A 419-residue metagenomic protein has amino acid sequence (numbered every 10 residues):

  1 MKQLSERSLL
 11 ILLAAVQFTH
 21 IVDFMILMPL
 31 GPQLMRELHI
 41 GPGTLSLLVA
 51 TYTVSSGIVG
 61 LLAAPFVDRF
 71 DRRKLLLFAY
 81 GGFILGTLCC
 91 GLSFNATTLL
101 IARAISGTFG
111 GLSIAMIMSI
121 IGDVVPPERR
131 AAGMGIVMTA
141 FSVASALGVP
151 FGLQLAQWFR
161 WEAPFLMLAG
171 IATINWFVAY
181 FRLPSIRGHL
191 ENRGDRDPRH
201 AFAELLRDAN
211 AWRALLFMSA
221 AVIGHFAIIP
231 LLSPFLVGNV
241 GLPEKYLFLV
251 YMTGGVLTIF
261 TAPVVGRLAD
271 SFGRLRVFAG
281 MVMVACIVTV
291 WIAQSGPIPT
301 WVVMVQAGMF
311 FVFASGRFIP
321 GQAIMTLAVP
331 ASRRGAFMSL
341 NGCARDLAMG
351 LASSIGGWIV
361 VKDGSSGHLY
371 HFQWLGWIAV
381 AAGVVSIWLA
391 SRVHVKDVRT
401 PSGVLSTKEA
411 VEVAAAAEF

Functional and structural regions predicted by a protein language model:
M1-Q3, P184-L215, E412-A416: Juxtamembrane intracellular "pre-TM" segments in multi-pass secondary transporters
M28, A211-M252: Extracytoplasmic gate region of multi-pass secondary transporters
H39, D71, L92-T98, G241 (+1 more regions): Helix-breaking motifs and short loop linkers at transmembrane-helix boundaries and internal kinks in secondary membrane
I58-T97: Conserved MFS/SLC helix-loop-helix module at the cytosolic interface between two early adjacent transmembrane helices
A102-A140: Cytoplasmic helix-loop-helix junction between adjacent transmembrane helices in 12-TM secondary transporters
I136-F181: Helix-loop-helix hairpin linking two adjacent transmembrane segments in secondary transporters
Q157-A169, V360-A381: A membrane-interface helix-boundary motif in multi-pass transporters
L275-G321: C-terminal transmembrane helical hairpin of 12-TM major facilitator-type secondary transporters
